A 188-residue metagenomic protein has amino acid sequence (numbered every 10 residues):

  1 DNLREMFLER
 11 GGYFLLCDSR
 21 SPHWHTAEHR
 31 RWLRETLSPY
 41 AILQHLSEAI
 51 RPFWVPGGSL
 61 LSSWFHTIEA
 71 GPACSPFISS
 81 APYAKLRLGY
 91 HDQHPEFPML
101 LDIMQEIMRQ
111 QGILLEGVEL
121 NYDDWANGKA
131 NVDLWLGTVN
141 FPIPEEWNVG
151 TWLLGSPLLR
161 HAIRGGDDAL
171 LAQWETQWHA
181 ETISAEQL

Functional and structural regions predicted by a protein language model:
D1, E28, D102-Q111, D123-W135: Short helices/loops that flank or line small-molecule/ion binding pockets
D1, P39, E48, N121 (+1 more regions): Beta->alpha turn/N-cap motifs
D1-F7, N131-V132, E145-R160: Ligand-binding "clamshell"
R4-M6, G89, L114-N121: General small-molecule cofactor/ligand-binding pocket signal
E5-W32, T36, H45, G166 (+1 more regions): A bilobed periplasmic-binding-protein/Venus flytrap-type ligand-binding module shared by bacterial periplasmic
R20, Y90-H94, T138-N140: Structural motif
H25-Q110: Append "and occasionally in soluble cytosolic enzymes with long acidic Gly/Pro-rich linkers
R31, E35, L43-L46, P52-W54 (+2 more regions): Extracytoplasmic/peripheral linker and loop segments enriched in polar/acidic and small residues with frequent Thr/Pro
